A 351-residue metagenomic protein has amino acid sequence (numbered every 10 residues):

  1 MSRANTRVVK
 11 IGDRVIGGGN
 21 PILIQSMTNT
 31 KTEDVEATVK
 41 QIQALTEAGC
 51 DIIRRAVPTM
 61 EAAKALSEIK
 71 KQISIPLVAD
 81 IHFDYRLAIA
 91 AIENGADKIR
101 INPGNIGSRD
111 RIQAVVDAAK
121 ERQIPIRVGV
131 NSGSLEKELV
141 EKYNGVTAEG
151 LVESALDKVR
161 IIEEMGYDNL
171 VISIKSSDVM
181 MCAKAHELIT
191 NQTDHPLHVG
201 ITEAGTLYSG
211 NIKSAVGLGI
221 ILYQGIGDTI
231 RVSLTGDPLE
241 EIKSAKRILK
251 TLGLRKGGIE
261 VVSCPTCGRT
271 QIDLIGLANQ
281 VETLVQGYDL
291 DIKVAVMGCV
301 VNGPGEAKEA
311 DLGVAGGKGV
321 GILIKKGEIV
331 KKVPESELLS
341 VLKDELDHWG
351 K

Functional and structural regions predicted by a protein language model:
M1-S26, K120, T283: N-terminal amphipathic alpha-helix/helix-capping segment at the start of soluble metabolic enzymes
G19-A37, A56, I75-F83, L139-V152 (+1 more regions): Active-site mouth loops of central-metabolism enzymes
I22-T28, I53-R55, L77-I81, I99-I101 (+6 more regions): Hydrophobic faces of well-ordered beta-strands that scaffold small-molecule active sites in alpha/beta enzyme cores
N29, D34-V35, T46-I69, R100-S108 (+1 more regions): Glycine-rich, proline-tolerant flexible connector loops at the mouths of alpha/beta enzymes
M60-I81, A114-I126, L188-L197, V281-T283: Alpha-helix-loop-beta-strand connector modules within alpha/beta enzyme cores
I73-I75, E93-I99, K120-R122, T190-P196 (+3 more regions): Glycine-enriched alpha-helix->loop->beta-strand junction motifs that scaffold or abut catalytic
R86-R127: Hydrophobic or amphipathic alpha-helical targeting/insertion segments
N131, L139-Q286: Catalytic alpha/beta core domains of metabolic enzymes, predominantly
